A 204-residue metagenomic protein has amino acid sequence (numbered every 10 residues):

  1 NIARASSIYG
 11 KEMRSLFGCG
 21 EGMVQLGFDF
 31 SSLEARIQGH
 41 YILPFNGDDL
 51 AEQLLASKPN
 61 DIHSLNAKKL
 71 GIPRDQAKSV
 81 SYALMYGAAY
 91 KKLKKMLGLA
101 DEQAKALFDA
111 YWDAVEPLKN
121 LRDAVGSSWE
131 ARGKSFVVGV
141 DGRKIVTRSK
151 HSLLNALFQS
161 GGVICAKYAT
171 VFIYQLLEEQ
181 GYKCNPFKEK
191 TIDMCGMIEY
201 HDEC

Functional and structural regions predicted by a protein language model:
N1-L70, S127-E203: Acidic, glycine-rich two-metal-ion catalytic cores of nucleic acid-processing enzymes
F45, A88-A89: Short alpha-helix boundary/capping elements
L70-A88, L176: Amphipathic, charged-and-aliphatic alpha-helical interface segments that function as noncatalytic docking
I72-P73, L99-A100, K183: Short coil/loop linkers at secondary-structure junctions
A77-M85, L107-Y111, F158: Short alpha-helical scaffolding segments that buttress acidic/His motifs in well-ordered protein cores
L97-L107: Short, basic interhelical loop/turn and adjoining N-cap of the next helix at nucleic-acid- or acidic-partner-contacting
W112-R122: Short, basic alpha-helical nucleic acid-contact segments in DNA-binding proteins and DNA transaction factors
